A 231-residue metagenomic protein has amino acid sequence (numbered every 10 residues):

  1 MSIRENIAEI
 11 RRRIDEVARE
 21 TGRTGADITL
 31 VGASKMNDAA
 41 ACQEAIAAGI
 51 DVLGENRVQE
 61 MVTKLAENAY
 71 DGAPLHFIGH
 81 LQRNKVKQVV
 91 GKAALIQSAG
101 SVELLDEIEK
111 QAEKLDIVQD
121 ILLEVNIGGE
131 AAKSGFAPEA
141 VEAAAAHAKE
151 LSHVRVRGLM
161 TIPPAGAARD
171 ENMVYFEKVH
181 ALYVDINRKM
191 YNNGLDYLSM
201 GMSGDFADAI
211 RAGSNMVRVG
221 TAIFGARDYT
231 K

Functional and structural regions predicted by a protein language model:
M1-G204, I210-A212, F224: Conserved alpha/beta-domain cores
S214-K231: Gly/Pro- and small hydrophobic-enriched strand-loop and loop-to-helix capping segments that sit at the rims
